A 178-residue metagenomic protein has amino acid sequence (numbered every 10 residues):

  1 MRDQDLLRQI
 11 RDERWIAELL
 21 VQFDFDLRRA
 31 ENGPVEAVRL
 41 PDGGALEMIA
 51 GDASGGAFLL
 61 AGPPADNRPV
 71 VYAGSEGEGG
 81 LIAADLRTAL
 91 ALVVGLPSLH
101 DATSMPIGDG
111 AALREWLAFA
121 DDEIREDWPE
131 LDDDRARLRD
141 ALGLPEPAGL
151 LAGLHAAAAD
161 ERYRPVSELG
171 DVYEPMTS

Functional and structural regions predicted by a protein language model:
M1-G77, I124-S178: A surface-exposed partner-binding patch
V71-E115: Compact, glycine/acidic-enriched structural inserts
H100-A141: Hydrophobic alpha-helical interaction segments
